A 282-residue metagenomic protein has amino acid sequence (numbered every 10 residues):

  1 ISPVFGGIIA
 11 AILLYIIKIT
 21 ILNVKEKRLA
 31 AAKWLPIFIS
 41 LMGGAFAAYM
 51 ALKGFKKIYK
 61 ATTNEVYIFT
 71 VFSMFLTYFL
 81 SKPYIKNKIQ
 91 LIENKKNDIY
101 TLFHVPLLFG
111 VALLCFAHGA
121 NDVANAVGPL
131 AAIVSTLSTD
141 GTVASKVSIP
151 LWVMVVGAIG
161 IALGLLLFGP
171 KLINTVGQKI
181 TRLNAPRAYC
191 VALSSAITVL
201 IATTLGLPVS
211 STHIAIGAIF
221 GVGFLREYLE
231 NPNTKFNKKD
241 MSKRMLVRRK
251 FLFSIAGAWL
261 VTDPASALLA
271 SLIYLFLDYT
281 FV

Functional and structural regions predicted by a protein language model:
I1-V282: Alpha-helical transmembrane segments and immediately membrane-proximal extracytoplasmic
